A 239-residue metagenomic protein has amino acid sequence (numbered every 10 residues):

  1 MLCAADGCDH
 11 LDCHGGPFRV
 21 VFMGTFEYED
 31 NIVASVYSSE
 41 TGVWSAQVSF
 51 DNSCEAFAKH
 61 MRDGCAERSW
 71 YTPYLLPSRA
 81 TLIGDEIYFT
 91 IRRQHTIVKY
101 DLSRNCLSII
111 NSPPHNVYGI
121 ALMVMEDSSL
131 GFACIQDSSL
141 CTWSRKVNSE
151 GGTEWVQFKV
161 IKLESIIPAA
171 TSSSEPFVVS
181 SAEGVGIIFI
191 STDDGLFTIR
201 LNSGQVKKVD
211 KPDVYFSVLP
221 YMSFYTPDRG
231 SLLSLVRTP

Functional and structural regions predicted by a protein language model:
M1-P239: Short, conserved recognition motifs on repeat-domain binding surfaces
